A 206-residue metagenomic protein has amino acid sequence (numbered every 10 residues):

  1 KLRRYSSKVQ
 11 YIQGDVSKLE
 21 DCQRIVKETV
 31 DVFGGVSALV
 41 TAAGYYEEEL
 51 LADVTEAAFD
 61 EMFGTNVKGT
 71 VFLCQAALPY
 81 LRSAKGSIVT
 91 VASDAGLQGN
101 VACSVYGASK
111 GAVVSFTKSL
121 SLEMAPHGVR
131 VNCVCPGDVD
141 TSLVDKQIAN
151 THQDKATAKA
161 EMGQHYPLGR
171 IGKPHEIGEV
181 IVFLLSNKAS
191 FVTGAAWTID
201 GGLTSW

Functional and structural regions predicted by a protein language model:
G14-I25, E56, H175-E176: The beta1-alpha1 cofactor-binding region of Rossmann-like NAD(H)/NADP(H)-dependent oxidoreductases
C22, L50-L51, A58-F63, A158 (+1 more regions): Substrate-binding pocket helix/loop in short-chain dehydrogenase/reductase
L51-A52, K85, Q98-S104, P126-H127 (+2 more regions): Active-site loop immediately N-terminal to the catalytic Tyr-X3-Lys motif of short-chain dehydrogenase/reductase
C74, S109, T117: Active-site helix of classical SDR
P79, L122-P126, S190: Alpha-helical segment proximal to the catalytic Tyr-Lys
S93: Residue(s) in the substrate-gating loop at a strand-loop-helix junction that position the organic substrate next
Q98, V182, T193-W206: Short C-terminal tail/terminal secondary-structure segment of NAD(P)H-dependent dehydrogenase/reductase domains
